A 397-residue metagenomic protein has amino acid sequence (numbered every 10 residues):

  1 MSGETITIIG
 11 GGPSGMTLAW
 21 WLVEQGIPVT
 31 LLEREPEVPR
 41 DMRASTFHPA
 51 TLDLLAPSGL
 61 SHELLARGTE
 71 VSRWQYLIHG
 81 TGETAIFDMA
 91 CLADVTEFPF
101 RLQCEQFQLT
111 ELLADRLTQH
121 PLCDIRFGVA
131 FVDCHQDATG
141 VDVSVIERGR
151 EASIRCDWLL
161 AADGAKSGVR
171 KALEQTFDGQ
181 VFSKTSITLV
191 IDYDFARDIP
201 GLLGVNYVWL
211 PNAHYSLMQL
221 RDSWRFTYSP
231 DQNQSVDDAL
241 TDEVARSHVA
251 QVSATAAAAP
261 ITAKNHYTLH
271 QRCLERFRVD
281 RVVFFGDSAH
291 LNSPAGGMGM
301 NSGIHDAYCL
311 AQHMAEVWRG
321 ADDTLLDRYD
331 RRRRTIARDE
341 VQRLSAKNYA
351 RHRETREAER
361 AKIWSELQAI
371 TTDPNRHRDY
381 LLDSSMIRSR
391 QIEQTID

Functional and structural regions predicted by a protein language model:
S2-S14: Beta1/beta-strand and adjacent pyrophosphate-binding region of the FAD-binding site in flavoprotein oxidoreductases
G11-E24, L113, A161, I261 (+2 more regions): Conserved mid-domain beta->alpha element of the FAD-binding
V23-R43: Glycine-rich FAD pyrophosphate-binding loop
R43, H48-R116, V341: Active-site-adjacent segment of FAD-dependent monooxygenases/related oxidoreductases
D115, W158, A162-L269: Conserved FAD-binding catalytic core of PHBH/FMO-like flavoproteins
F127-V141: A conserved short coil-to-beta-strand element within the FAD-binding core of flavoproteins
G149-W158: Core beta-strand elements of the Rossmann-like FAD/NAD(P) dinucleotide-binding domain in flavoenzyme oxidoreductases
S229, E275, H313-D397: C-terminal helical "tail/cap" subdomain of flavin- and related membrane-associated enzymes
